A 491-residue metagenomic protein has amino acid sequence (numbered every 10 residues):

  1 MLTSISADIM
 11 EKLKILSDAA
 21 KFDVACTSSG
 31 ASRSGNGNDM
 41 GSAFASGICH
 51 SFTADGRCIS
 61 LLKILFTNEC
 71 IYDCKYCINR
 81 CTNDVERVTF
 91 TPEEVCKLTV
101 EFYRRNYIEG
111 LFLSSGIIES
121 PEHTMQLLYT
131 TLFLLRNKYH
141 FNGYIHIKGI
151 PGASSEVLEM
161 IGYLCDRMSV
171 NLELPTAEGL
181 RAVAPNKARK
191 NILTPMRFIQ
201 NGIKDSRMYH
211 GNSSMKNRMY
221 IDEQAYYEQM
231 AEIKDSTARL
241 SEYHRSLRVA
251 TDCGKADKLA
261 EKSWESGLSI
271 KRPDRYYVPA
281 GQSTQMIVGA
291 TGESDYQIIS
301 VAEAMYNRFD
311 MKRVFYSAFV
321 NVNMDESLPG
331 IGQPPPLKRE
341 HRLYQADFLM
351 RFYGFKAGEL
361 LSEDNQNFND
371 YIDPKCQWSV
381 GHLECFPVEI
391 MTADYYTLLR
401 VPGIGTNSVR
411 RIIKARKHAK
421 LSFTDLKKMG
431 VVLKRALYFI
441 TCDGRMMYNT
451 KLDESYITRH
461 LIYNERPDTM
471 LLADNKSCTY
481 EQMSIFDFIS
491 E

Functional and structural regions predicted by a protein language model:
M1-E69, V432, I440, Y448-Y480 (+1 more regions): Flexible, acidic/Gly-rich N-terminal and inter-domain linker regions that tether and position cofactor-handling modules
L61, C74, L113, V170 (+3 more regions): Conserved, mostly hydrophobic/aromatic
L62-I64, E93-R104: Short, charged beta->alpha transition segments
I64-E93: Canonical Radical SAM [4Fe-4S] cluster-binding loop centered on the CxxxCxxC motif and its immediate flanking residues
C96, E119-F355, L360: Conserved AdoMet/S-adenosylmethionine-binding subsite of the radical SAM
V100-S114, A346: Short Fe-S-cluster ligation motifs
S327-L399, R435-E491: Long, highly charged, low-complexity intrinsically disordered interaction regions that mediate electrostatic DNA/RNA
